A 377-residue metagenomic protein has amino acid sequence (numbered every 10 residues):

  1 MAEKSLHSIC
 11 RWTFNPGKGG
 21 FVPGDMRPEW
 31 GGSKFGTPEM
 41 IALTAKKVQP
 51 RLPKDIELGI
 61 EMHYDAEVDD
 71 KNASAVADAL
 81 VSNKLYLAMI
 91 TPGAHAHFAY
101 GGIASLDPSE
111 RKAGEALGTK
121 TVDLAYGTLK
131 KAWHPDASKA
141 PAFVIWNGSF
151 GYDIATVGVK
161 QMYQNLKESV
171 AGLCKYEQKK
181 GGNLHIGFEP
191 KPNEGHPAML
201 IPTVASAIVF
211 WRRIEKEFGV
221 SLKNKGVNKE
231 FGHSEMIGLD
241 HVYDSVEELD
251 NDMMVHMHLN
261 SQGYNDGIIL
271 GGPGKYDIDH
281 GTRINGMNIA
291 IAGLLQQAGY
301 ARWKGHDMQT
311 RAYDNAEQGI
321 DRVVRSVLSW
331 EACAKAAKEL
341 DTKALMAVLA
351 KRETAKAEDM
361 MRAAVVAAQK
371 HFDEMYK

Functional and structural regions predicted by a protein language model:
M1-P23: Short, compositionally biased "basic patch" segments
A2-I9, E29-E67: Catalytic domains of carbohydrate-active enzymes, especially glycoside hydrolases
E3, N72-P92, H97-G226, D321 (+2 more regions): Active-site acidic/histidine proton-transfer and metal-coordination neighborhood in alpha/beta enzyme cores
S5-R11, L58-M62, L85-P92, P141-I145 (+4 more regions): Hydrophobic faces of well-ordered beta-strands that scaffold small-molecule active sites in alpha/beta enzyme cores
W12-F14, H63-E67, P92-A96, G148-F150 (+4 more regions): Active-site beta-loop-alpha junctions enriched in small/polar residues
G17-P38, S105, T156-Y163, P197-I208 (+3 more regions): Gly/Pro-rich active-site loop or hairpin
E39-K46, V170-C174, S206-E215, N288-G293 (+1 more regions): Short, well-ordered amphipathic alpha-helices
G299-A301, G305-D373: Active-site or pore-adjacent capping/gating segments
